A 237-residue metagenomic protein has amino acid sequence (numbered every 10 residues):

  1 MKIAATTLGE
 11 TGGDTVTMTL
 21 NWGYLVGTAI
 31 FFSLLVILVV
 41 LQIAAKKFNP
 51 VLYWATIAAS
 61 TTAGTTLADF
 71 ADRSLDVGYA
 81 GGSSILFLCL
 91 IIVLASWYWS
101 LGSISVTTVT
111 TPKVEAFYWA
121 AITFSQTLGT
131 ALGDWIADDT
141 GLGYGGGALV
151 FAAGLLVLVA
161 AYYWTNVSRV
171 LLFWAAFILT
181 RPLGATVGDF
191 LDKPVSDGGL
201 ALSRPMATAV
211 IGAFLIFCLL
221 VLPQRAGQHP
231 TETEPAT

Functional and structural regions predicted by a protein language model:
M1-T237: Polytopic alpha-helical membrane proteins, predominantly small-molecule transporters/carriers
